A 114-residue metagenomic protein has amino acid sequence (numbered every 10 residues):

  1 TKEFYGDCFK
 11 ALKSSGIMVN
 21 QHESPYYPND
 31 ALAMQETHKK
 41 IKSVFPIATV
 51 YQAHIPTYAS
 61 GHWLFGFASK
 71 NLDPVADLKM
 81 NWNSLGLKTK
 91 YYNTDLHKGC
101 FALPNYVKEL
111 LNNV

Functional and structural regions predicted by a protein language model:
T1-S14, K42: A short glycine-rich, Lys/Arg-flanked "PGG" loop and its adjoining helix->strand segment in the class I
Y5-G6, A31-H54, G66-A68: Conserved Class I S-adenosyl-L-methionine
K13-G16, N29-Q35: Generic detector of short, locally flexible boundary/turn motifs and exposed helical patches
S15-E23: Conserved beta-strand signature within the Rossmann-like core of class I S-adenosyl-L-methionine
E23-P28, P56-T57: Short "lid" loop at the C-terminus of a central beta-strand within the Rossmann-like core of SAM-dependent
K39, W63-V114: SAM/dcSAM-binding transferase cores
A59-G61: Short acidic/glycine-enriched loop/turn segments that link adjacent beta-strands
